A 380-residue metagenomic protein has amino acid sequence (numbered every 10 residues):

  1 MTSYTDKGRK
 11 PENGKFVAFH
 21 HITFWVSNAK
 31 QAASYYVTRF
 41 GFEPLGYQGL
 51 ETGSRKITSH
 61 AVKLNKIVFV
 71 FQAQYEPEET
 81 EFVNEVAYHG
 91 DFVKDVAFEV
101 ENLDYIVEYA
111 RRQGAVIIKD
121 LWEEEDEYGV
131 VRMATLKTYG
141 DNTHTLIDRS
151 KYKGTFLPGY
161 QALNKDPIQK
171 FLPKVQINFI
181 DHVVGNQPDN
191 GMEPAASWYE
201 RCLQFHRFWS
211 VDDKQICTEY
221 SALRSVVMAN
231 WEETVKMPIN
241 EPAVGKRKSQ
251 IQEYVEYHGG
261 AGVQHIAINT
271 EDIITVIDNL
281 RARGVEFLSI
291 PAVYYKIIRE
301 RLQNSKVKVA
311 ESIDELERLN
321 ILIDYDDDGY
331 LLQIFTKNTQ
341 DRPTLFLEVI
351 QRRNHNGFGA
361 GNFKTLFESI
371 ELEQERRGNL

Functional and structural regions predicted by a protein language model:
M1-G46, R55-D120, E127-F208, E219-L380: Glyoxalase I/VOC metalloenzyme domain signal
G49-E51, E124, D212-C217: Short, solvent-exposed loop/turn elements at beta->coil junctions and helix N-caps that rim active or binding pockets
